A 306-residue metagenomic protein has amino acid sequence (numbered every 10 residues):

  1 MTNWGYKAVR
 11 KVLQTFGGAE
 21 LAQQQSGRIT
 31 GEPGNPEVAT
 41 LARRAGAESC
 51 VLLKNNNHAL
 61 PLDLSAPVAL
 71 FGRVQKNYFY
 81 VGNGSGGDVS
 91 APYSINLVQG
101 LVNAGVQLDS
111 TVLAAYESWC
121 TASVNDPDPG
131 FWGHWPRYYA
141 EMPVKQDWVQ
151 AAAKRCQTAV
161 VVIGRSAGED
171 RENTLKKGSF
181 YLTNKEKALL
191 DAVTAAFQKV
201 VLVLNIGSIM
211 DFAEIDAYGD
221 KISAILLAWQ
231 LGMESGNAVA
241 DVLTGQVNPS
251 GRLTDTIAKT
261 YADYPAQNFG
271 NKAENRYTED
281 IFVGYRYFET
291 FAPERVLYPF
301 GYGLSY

Functional and structural regions predicted by a protein language model:
M1-Y306: C-terminal non-catalytic regions of proteins with extracellular/luminal or membrane-system context
